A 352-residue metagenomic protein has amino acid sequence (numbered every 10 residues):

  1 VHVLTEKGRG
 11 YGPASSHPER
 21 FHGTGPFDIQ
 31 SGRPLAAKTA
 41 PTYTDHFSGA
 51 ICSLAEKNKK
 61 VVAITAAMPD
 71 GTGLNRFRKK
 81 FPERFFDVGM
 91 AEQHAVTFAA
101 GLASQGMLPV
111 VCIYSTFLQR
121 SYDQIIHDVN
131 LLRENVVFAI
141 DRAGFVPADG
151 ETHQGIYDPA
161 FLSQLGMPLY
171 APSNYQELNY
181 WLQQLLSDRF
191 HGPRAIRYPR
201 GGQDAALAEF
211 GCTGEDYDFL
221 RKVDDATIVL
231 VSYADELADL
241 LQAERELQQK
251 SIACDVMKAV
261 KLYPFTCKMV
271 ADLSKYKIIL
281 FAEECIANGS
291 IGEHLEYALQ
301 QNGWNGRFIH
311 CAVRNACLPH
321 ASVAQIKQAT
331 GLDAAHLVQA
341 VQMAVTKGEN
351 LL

Functional and structural regions predicted by a protein language model:
H2-G23, G32-K79, D87, Q93-T97 (+5 more regions): Thiamine diphosphate
D28-Q30: Acidic/polar residues at beta-strand termini and the immediately following turn/coil
G106, D128-N130: Acidic (Asp/Glu)-rich catalytic clusters
M107-F117, V136: Glycine-rich phosphate/pyrophosphate-binding loops and their adjacent beta-strand/loop elements at enzyme active sites
A171-R189: Conserved glycine-bearing catalytic or ligand-binding loops at nucleotide- and phosphate-handling centers of large
